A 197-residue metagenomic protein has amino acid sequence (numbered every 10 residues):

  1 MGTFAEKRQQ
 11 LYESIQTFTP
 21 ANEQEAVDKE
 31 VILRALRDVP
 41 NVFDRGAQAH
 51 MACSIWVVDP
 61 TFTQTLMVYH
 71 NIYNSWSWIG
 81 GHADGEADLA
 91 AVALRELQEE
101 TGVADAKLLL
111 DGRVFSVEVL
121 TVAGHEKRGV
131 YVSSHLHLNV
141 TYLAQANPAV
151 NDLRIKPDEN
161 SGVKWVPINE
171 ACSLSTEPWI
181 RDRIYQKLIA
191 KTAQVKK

Functional and structural regions predicted by a protein language model:
E6-P20: N-terminal domain-onset segments
T17-S54: Acidic, metal-coordinating catalytic segment for phosphate/diphosphate chemistry, firing primarily on the Nudix
F18, A104, A149, K191-V195: Solvent-exposed amphipathic alpha-helical surface segments
F43-W78: N-terminal strand-loop-strand
A83-W179: Unchanged
T176-K197: Charged phosphate-binding loop/patch that engages nucleotide di/tri-phosphates or the phosphate backbone of nucleic
